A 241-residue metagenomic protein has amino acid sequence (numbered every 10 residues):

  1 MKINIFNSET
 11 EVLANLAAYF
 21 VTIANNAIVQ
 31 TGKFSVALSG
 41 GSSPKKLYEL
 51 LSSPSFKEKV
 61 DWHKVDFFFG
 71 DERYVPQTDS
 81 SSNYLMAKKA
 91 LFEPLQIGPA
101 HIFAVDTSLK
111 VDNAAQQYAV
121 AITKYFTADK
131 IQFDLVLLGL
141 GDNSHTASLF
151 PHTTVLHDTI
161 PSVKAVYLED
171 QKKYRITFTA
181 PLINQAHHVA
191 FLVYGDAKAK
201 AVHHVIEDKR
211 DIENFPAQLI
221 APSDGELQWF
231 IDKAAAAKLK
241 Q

Functional and structural regions predicted by a protein language model:
M1-V36: N-terminal glycine-/serine-/threonine-rich phosphate-binding loop
G32-S55: Glycine-rich N-terminal segment of FAD-binding domains in flavoprotein oxidoreductases, spanning the beta-loop-helix
L38-S43, L138-D142, Y194: Glycine-rich beta-strand-to-loop/alpha-helix junction loops that act as flexible
E49-V60, L85, P151-I160: A glycine- and small-aliphatic-rich helix-loop capping segment at beta-alpha/alpha-beta transitions that lines
V60-D134: Ligand-binding beta-strand-loop-alpha-helix segment within the catalytic cores of soluble metabolic enzymes
A115-Q116, A147-H152, A201-V205, Q241: A short secondary-structure junction signal
L138-P181: Class I SAM-dependent methyltransferase SAM-binding "motif I" and its flanking Rossmann-like core
H187-Q241: ATP/nucleoside-binding phosphotransfer catalytic cores, i.e., glycine-rich phosphate-binding loops
